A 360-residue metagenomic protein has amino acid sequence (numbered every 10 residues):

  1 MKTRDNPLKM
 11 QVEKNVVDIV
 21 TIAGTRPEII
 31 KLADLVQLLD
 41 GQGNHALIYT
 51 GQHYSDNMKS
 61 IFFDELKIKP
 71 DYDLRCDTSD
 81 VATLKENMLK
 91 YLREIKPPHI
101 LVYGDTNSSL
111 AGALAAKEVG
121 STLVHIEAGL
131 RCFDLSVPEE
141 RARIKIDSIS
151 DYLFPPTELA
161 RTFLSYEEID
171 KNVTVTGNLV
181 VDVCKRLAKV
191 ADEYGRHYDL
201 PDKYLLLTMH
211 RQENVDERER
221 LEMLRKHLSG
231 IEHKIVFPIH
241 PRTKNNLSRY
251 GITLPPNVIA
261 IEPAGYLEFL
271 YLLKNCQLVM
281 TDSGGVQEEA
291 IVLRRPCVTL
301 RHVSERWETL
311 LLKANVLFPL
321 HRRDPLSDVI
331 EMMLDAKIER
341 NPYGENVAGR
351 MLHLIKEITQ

Functional and structural regions predicted by a protein language model:
K2-G51: N-terminal subdomain of nucleotide-sugar transferases
K2-L8, Q52-N57, R75-C76, I146-V215: A nucleotide-sugar donor-handling region in carbohydrate enzymes
V20-A23, E28-L38, F62, D73-E168: Active-site and donor-binding regions of nucleotide-sugar-utilizing enzymes
N44-T83: Conserved nucleotide-sugar phosphate-binding/catalytic loop shared by glycosyltransferases and other
S55, K59-F62, A191-N275: Donor-nucleotide binding loops and adjacent catalytic segments primarily of GT-B fold Leloir glycosyltransferases
F63, L159, A314-Q360: Leloir-type glycosyltransferase catalytic cores
D73-C76, P155, T174-T176, I259-E262 (+1 more regions): Short acidic-hydrophobic, aromatic-tinged amphipathic segments that line or gate anion-handling sites
V102-Y103, L110, L114, H125-I126 (+2 more regions): A donor-sugar binding/catalytic signature common to diverse glycosyltransferases and related nucleotide-sugar
